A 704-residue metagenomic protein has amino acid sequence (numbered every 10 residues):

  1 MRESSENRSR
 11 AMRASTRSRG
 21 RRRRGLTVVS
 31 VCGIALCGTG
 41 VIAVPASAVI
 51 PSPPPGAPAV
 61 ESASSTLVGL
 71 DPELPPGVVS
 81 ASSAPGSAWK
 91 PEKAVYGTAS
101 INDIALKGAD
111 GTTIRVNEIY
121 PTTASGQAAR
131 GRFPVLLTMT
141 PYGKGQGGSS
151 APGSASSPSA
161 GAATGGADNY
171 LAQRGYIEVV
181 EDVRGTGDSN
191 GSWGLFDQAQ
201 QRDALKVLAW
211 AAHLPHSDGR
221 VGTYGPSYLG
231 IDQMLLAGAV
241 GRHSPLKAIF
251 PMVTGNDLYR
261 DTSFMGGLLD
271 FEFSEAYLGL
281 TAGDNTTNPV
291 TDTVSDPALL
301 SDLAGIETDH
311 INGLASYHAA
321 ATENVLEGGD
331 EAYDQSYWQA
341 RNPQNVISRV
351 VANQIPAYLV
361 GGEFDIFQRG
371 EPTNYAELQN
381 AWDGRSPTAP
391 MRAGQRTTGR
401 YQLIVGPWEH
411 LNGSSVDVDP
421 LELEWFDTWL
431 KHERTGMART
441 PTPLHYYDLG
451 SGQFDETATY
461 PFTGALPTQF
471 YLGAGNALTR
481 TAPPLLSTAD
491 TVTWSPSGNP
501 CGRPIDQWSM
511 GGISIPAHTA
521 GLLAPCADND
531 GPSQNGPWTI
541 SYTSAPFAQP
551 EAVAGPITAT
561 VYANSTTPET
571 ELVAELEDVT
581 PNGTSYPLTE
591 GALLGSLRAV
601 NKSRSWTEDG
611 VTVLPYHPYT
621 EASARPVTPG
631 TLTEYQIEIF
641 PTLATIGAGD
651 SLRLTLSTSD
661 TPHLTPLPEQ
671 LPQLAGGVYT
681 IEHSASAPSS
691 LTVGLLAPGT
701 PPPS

Functional and structural regions predicted by a protein language model:
R2-E3, A11-V49: Secretory targeting and sorting signals
A48-Q146, G153-S156, T164-A167, P483-N529 (+1 more regions): Catalytic-loop region of hydrolases
S64-G77, G413-S704: C-terminal, loop-rich substrate-recognition/catalytic regions characterized by aromatic stacking residues
S64-V79, S83-P91, K107, V116 (+6 more regions): Accessory cap/linker subdomain of secreted extracellular hydrolases
D168-D188: Conserved alpha/beta-hydrolase
L195-L214: Alpha/beta-hydrolase active-site loop
A199, W210, Y224-L300, E363-F364 (+3 more regions): A catalytic-pocket lid/entrance helix-loop region that shapes and gates access to the active site across common
N353, Y358-G361: Short beta-strand/loop motif that positions the catalytic acidic residue of the alpha/beta-hydrolase fold
